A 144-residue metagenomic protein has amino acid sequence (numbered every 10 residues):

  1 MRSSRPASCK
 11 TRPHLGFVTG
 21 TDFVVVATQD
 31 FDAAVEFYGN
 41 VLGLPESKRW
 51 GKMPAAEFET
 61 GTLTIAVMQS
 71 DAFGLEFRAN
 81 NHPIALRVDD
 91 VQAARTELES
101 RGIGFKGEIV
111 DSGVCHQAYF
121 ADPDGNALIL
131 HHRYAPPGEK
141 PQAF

Functional and structural regions predicted by a protein language model:
R2-V35, T62, H82-I84, Y134-F144: N-terminal beta-strand motif that seeds the catalytic metal site of vicinal oxygen chelate
F23-V25, E57, A66, P83-A85 (+1 more regions): Short aromatic/hydrophobic contact patches that present stacked aromatics for nucleic-acid/ligand binding
V25, E59, M68, K106 (+3 more regions): Residue-level detector of conserved, well-ordered beta-strand and adjacent loop positions that form binding/recognition
D30-D32, I84-A127, A135: Vicinal oxygen chelate
D30-E46: Amphipathic alpha-helical segments
G43-R49, F105-I109: Short secondary-structure junctions
P45-A79, A127-R133: Conserved short beta-strand elements that form part of the metal-binding/catalytic scaffold of enzyme active sites
